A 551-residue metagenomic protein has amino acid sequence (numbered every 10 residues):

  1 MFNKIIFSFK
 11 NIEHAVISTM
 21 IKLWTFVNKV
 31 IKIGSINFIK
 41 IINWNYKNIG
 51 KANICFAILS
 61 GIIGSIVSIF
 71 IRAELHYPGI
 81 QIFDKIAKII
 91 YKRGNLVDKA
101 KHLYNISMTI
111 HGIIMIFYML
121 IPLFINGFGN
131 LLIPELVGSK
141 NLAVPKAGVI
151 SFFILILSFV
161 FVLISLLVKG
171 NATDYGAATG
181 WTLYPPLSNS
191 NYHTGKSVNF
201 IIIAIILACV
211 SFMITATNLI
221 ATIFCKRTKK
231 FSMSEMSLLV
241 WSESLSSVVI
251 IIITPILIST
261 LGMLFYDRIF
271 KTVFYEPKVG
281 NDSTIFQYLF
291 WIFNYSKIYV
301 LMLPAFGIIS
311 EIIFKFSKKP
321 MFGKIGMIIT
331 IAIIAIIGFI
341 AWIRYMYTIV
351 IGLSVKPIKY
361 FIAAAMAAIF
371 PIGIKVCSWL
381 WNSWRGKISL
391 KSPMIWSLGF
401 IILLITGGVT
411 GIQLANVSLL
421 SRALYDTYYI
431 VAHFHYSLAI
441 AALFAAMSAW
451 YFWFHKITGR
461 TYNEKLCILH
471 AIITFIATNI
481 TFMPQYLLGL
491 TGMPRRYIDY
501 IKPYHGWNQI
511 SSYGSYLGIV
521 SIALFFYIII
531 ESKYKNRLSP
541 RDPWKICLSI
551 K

Functional and structural regions predicted by a protein language model:
M1-K551: Membrane-embedded and interfacial regions of multi-pass energy-transducing membrane proteins
